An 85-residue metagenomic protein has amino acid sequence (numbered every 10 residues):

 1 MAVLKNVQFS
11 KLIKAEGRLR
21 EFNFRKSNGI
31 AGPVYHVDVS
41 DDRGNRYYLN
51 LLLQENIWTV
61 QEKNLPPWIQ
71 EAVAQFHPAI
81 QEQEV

Functional and structural regions predicted by a protein language model:
M1-I30: Negatively charged, low-complexity tracts enriched in Asp/Glu with abundant Ser/Thr
N6, N45-V85: Acidic, low-complexity intrinsically disordered segments
K11, F24-K26, V37, L49-N50 (+2 more regions): Intrinsically disordered, low-complexity regions enriched in small/polar residues
K14-R18, S40-D42, K63: Short strand-coil-strand connectors
S27-Q54: A short, structured beta-strand/loop element
